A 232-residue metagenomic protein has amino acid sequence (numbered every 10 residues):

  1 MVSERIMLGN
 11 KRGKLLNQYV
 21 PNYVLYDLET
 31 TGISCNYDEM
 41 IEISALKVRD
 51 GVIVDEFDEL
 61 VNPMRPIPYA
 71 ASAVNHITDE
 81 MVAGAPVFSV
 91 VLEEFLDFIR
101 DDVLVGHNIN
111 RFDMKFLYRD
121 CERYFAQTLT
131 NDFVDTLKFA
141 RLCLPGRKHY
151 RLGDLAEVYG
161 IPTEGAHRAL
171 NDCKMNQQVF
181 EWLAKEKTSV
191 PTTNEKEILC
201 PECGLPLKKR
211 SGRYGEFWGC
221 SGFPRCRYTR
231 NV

Functional and structural regions predicted by a protein language model:
V2-Y118, E122-R123, Q127, P145-H167: Conserved non-catalytic scaffold segment of RNase H-like nuclease domains
F133-Y150: Short alpha-helix plus adjacent loop in nuclease-associated cores
G153, E197, F217, F223: Residues immediately within or flanking Cys/His clusters that coordinate Zn2+ in small zinc-binding modules
R168-E181: Acidic, divalent-metal-coordinating active-site segment for phosphoryl/phosphodiester hydrolysis, typified by short
W182-I198: Mixed-charge, glycine-rich, non-catalytic linkers/tails in nucleic-acid processing enzymes
C200-C203, C220: Short cysteine-rich clusters marking metal-coordination/redox-active sites
S211-G219: Short linker/helix segments within small regulatory modules
P224-V232: Short metal-binding segments enriched for Cys and/or His
